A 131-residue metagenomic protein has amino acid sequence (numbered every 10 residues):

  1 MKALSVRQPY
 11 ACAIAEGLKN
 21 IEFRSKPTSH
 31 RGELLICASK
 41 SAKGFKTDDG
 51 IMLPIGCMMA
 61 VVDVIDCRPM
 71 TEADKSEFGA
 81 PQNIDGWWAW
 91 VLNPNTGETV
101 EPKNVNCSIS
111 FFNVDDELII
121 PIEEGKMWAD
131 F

Functional and structural regions predicted by a protein language model:
M1-F131: Structured alpha/beta reader/binder surfaces that contact nucleic acids or chromatin modification marks
